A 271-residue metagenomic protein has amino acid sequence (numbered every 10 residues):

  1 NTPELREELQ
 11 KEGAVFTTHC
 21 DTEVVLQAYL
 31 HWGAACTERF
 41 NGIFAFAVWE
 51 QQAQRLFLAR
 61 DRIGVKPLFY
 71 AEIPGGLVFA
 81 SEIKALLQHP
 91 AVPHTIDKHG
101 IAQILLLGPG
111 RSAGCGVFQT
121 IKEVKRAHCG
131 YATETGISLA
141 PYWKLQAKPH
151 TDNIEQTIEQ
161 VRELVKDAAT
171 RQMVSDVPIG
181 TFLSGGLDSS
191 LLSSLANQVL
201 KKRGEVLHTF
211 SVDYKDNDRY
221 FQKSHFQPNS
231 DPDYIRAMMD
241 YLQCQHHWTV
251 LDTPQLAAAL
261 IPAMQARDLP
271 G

Functional and structural regions predicted by a protein language model:
N1-D268: Cysteine-centered catalytic environments shared across enzyme families
